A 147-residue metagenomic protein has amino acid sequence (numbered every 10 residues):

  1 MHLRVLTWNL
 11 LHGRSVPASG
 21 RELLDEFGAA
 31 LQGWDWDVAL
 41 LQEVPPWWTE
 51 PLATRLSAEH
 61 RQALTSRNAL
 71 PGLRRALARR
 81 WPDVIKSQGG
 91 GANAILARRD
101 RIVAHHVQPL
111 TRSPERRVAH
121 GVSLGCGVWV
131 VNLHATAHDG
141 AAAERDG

Functional and structural regions predicted by a protein language model:
M1-L56, Q62-L77: N-terminal, active-site-proximal structural segment of metallo-dependent hydrolase catalytic domains
H2-V16, H106, G127-A137: Active-site-proximal beta-strand elements of phosphoester/diester hydrolases
Q42, E115-R117, H134, R145: Short, cationic motifs built from Arg/Lys/His that form the positively charged side of catalytic pockets
V44-G127: Structured beta-strand-rich core segments of catalytic domains in phosphoester-bond hydrolases
T111-E115, A135, G140: Short coil/turn segments
G140-G147: A long, amphipathic alpha-helix that forms part of the scaffold/cap immediately adjacent to metal-dependent active
